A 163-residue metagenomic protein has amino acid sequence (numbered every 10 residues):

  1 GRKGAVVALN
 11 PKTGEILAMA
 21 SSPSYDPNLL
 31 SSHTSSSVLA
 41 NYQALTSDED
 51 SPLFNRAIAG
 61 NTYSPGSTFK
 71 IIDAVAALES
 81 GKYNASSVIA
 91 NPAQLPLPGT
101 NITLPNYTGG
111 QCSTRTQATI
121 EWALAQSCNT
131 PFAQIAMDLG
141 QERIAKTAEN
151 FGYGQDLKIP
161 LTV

Functional and structural regions predicted by a protein language model:
G1-T13: A conserved hydrophobic secondary-structure block that centers on an alpha-helix together with its immediately flanking
P11-S67, I72-V163: Beta-lactam-recognizing serine transpeptidase/beta-lactamase-like catalytic domain environment
